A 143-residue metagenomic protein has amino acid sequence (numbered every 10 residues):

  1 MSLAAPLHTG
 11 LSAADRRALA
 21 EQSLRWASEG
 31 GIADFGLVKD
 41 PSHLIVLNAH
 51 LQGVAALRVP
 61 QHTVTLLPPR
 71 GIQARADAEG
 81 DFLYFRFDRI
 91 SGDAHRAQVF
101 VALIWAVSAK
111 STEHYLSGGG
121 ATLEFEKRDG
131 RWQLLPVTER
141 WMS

Functional and structural regions predicted by a protein language model:
M1-G119, R140-S143: Flexible low-complexity loop/turn motifs enriched in small/helix-breaking residues
G120-M142: Short beta-strand edge/turn micro-motifs at domain boundaries
